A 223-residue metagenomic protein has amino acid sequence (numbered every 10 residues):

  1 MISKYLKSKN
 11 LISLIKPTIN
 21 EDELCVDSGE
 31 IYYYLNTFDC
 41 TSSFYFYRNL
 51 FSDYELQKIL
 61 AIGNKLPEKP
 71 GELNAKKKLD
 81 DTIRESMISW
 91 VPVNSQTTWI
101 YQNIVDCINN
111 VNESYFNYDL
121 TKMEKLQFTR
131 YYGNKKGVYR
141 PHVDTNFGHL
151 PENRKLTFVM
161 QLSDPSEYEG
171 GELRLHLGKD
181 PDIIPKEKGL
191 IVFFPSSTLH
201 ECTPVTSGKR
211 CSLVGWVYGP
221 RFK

Functional and structural regions predicted by a protein language model:
M1-I191, S197-K223: Fe(II)/2-oxoglutarate oxygenase catalytic core
